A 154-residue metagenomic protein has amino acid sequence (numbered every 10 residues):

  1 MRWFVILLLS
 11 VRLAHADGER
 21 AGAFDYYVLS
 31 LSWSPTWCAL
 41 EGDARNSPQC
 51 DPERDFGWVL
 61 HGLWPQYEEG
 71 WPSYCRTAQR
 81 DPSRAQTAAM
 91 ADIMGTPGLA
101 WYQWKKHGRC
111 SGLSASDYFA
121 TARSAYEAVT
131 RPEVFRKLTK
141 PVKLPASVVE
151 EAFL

Functional and structural regions predicted by a protein language model:
W3-R12: Sec-dependent N-terminal signal peptides
V5, S34, R109: Residue-level marker of positions within ordered structural domains that often coincide with functionally constrained
A14-G18: Boundary at the C-terminal end of the N-terminal hydrophobic targeting segment
A23-W37: Short, hydrophobic/proline-enriched secondary-structure or compact coil segments at domain edges
V28-S30, G42-L154: Domain-level detector of nuclease and nuclease-like folds in predominantly extracellular/periplasmic contexts
